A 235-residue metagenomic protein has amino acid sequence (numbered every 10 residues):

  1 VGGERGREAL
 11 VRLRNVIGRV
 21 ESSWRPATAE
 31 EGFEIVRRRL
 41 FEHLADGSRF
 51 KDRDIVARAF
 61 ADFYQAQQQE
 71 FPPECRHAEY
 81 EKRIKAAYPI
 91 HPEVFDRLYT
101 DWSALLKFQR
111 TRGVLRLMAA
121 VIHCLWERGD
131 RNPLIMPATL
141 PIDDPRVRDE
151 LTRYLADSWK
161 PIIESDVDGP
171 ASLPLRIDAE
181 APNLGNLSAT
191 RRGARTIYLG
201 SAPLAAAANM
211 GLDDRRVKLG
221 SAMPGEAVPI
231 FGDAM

Functional and structural regions predicted by a protein language model:
V1, E21-R25, A87, T196 (+1 more regions): Beta-sheet entry/capping signal
V1-L13, D213-M235: Extended, regular secondary-structure scaffolds
V1-Y80: The catalytic "switch" region of P-loop NTPases
V16, I35, R39, D101 (+2 more regions): Residues that form generic nucleotide/phosphate-binding pockets
D46-D52, A59-R195, L199-R215, M223-F231: C-terminal helical "lid" subdomain and adjoining coupling/linker elements of P-loop NTPases
